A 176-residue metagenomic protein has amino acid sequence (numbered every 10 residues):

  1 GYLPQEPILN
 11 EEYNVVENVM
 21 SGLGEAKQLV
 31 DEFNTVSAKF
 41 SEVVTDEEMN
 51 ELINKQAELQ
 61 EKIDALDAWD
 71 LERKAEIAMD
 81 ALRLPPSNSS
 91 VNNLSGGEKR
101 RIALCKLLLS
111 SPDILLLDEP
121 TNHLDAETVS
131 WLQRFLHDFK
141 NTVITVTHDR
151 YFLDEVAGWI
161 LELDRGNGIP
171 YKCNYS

Functional and structural regions predicted by a protein language model:
G1-S176: ABC ATP-binding cassette signature C-motif
